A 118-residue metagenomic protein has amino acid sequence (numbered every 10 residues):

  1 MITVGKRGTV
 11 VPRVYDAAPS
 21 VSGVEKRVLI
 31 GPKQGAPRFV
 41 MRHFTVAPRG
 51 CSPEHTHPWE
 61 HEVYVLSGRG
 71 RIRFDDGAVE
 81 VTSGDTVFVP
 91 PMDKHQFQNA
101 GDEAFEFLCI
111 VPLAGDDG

Functional and structural regions predicted by a protein language model:
M1-R38, G118: A short, N-terminal "cap"/entry segment at the start of jelly-roll beta-barrel domains of the cupin/DSBH fold
K26-V28, R42-H57, P91: Conserved short histidine dyad/triad with adjacent acidic residue
R42, L66-S67, T82: A cytosolic small-molecule/anion-sensing beta-strand core signal
G50, P58-W59, G77, D93-K94 (+1 more regions): A generic "binding-loop/recognition-motif" signal
C51-P53, R71, V87, P91-F97: Histidine-centered metal-chelating micro-motifs
W59-G70: Glycine- and acidic-residue-biased ligand/ion/polar-headgroup-sensing regions
G77-P91: Short acidic-glycine-tyrosine-enriched beta hairpin
P91-D117: Ligand-binding loop in jelly-roll beta-barrel domains
